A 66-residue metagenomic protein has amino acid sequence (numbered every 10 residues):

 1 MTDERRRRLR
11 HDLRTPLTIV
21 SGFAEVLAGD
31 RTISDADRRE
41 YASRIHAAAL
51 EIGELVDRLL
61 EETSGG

Functional and structural regions predicted by a protein language model:
D3-R6, R38, A42: Short hydrophobic alpha-helix at the HAMP-DHp boundary and the N-terminal turn of the DHp
R7-H11: Conserved phosphoacceptor histidine of two-component systems
F23-I33: Conserved C-terminal segment of the DHp
A28, D57-S64: Short alpha-helical N-box/ATP-lid segment at the N-terminus of the HATPase_c
A47-I52: Short alpha-helical segment of the dimerization/phosphotransfer core of two-component systems
